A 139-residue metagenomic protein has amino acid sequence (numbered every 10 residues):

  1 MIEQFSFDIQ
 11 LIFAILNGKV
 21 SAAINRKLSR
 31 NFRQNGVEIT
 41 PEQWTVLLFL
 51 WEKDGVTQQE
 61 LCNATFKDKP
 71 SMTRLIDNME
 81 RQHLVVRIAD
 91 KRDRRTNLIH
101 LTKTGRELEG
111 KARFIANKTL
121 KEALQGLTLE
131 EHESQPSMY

Functional and structural regions predicted by a protein language model:
M1-D8, L129-Y139: C-terminal regulatory/oligomerization modules of transcriptional regulators
M1-N35: N-terminal leader segment of winged-helix/HTH proteins
A22, R26-P70: N-terminal helix-turn-helix DNA-binding core of bacterial DNA-binding proteins
D77-S137: Charged, amphipathic alpha-helical coiled-coil/dimerization segments
